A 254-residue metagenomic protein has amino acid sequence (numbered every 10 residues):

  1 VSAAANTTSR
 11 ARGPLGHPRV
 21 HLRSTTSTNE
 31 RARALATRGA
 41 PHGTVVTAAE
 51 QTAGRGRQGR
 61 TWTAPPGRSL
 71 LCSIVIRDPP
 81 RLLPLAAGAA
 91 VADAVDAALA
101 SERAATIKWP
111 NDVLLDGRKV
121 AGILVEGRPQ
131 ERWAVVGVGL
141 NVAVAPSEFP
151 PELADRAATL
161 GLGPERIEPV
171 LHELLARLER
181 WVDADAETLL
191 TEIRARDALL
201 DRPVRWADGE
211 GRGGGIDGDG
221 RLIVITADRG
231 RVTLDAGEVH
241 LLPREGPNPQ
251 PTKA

Functional and structural regions predicted by a protein language model:
V1-A100, R244, P249-A254: N-terminal lobe of the biotin/lipoate ligase/transferase fold
S2, N6, P14, P79-A105 (+1 more regions): Long, positively charged amphipathic alpha-helical accessory segments at protein N-termini or as interdomain linkers
